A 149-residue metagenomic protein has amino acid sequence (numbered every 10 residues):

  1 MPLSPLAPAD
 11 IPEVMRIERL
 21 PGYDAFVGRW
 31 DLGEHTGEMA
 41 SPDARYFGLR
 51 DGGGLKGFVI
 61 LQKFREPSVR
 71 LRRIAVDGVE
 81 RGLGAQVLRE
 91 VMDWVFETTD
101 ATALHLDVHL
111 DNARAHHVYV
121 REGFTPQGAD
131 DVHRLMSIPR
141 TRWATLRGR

Functional and structural regions predicted by a protein language model:
M1-P2: Extreme N-terminal starter segment of soluble prokaryotic enzymes
P5-V79, A85-L88, W94-T98, A129-D131 (+1 more regions): Acetyl-CoA-dependent GNAT
V76-R89, L110-H117, R121: Conserved glycine-rich acetyl-CoA-binding loop
T102-H116, R121-R149: C-terminal "cap" of GNAT-fold acetyltransferases
